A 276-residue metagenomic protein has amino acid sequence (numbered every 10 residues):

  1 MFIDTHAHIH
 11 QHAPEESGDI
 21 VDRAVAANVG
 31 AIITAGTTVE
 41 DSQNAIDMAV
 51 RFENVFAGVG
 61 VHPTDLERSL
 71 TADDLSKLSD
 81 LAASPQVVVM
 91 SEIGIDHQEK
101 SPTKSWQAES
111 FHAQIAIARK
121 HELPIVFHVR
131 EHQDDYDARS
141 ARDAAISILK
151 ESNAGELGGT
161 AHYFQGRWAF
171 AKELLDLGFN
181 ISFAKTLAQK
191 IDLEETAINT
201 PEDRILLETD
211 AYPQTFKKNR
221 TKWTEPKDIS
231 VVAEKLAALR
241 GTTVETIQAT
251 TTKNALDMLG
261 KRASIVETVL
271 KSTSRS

Functional and structural regions predicted by a protein language model:
F2, A7-S17, T34, T38-V39 (+8 more regions): Divalent metal-binding pocket/active-site signature
D19-G30, M48-A49, L78-A82: Alpha-helical scaffold segments that flank or form the walls of functional sites
D22-A27, I117, D228-S276: Mid-to-C-terminal alpha-helical segments outside catalytic/metal-binding sites
N28, F52, L177, T200-P201: Short, structured coil segments at secondary-structure junctions
V29-S76: A metal-dependent hydrolase metal-coordination microenvironment
E53-G60, G158, N180-K185, E267-T268: Short hydrophobic/aromatic-enriched beta-strand-loop microsegments
G58-V59, V88-G94, D203-A211: Non-cysteine beta-strand/loop elements that form the S-adenosyl-L-methionine
